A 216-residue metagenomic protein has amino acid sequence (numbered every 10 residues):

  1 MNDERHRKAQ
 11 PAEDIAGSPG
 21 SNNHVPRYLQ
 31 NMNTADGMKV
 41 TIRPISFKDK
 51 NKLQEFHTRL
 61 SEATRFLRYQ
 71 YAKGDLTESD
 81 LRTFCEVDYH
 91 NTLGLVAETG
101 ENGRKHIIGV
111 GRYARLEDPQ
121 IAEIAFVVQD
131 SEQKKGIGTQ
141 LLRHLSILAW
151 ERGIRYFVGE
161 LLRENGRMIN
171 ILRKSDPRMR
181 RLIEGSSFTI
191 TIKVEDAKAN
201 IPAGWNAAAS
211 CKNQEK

Functional and structural regions predicted by a protein language model:
N2-K216: Long, contiguous binding/interaction regions
